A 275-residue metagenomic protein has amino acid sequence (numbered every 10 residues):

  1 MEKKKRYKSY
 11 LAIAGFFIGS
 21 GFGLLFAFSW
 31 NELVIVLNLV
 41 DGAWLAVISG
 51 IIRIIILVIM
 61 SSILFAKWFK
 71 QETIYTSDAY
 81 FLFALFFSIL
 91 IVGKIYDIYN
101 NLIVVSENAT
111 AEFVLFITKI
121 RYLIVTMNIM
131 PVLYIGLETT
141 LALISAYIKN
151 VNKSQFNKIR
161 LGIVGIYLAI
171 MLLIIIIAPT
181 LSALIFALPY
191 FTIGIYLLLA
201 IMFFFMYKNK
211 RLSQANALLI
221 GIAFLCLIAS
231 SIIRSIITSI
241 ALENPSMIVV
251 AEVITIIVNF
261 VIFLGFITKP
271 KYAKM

Functional and structural regions predicted by a protein language model:
M1-K4, S62-Y75, L137-N152, F204-Q214 (+1 more regions): Cytoplasmic membrane-interface regions of multi-pass membrane proteins
E2-Q71, F186-K208, G265: First transmembrane helix
E2-S20, I135-I175: The cytoplasmic-loop to transmembrane-helix boundary for the fourth helix
K8-A14, S20-W30, I195-M275: C-terminal transmembrane-bundle signature of multipass membrane proteins, characterized by strong activation on
K8-G15, Q71-F86, V151-I163, R211-A223 (+1 more regions): Membrane-interfacial loop-to-transmembrane alpha-helix junctions, especially the N-terminal start
I18-E32, I52-K67, D78-V104, I166-I170 (+2 more regions): Hydrophobic alpha-helical transmembrane segments of multi-pass membrane proteins
A43-M60, T76-L141, P245-F260: Individual alpha-helical transmembrane segments in multi-pass integral membrane proteins
I176-F186, I240-L242: Membrane-interface helix caps and helix-loop-helix hairpins in membrane proteins
